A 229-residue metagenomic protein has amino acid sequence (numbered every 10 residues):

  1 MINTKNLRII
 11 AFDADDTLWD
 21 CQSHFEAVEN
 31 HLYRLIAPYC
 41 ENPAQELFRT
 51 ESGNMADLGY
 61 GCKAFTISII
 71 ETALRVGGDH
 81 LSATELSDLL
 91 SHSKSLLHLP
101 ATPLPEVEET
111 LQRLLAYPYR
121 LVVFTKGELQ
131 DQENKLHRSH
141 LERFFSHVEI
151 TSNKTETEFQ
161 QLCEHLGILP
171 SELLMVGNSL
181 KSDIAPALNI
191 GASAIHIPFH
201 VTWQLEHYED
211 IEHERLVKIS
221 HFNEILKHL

Functional and structural regions predicted by a protein language model:
M1-I10, T84, E108, Q112-L115 (+2 more regions): Asp-based, Mg2+/Mn2+-dependent phosphohydrolase catalytic module
I2-F48: Active-site neighborhood of HAD-like aspartate-dependent phosphohydrolases
F25-Y33, T66, I70, L129: An amphipathic alpha-helix signature
V28-Y33, E51, L89-K94, Q132: Hydrophobic alpha-helical core bundles mediating ligand binding, dimerization, or RNAP-core interactions
G53-S95: A metal-dependent, Asp-based hydrolase signature
D88-E109, Y117: Long amphipathic N-terminal alpha/beta scaffold segment
L97-T102, K126, I150-S152: Short, flexible loop segments at the rims of nucleotide/cofactor-binding pockets, characterized by
